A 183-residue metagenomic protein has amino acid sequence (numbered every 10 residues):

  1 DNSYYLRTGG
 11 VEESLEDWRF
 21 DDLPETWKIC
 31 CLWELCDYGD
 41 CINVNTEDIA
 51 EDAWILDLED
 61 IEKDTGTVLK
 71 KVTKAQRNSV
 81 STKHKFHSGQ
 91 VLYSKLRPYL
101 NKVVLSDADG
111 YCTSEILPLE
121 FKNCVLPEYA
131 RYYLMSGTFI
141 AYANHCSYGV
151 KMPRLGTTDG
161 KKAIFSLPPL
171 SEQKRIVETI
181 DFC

Functional and structural regions predicted by a protein language model:
D1-V11: Extended, domain-scale alpha-helical bundle/helix-rich regions
Y5, K28-T67, V72, S79-T82 (+1 more regions): Low-complexity, Lys/Gly-biased intrinsically disordered segments
V11-N43, S166, L170-V177: Non-catalytic DNA-recognition/assembly elements of restriction-modification systems
L23, L58, L105-S106, F121 (+1 more regions): Hydrophobic residues in beta-strands and at strand termini
D37, S94, M135, E178-F182: Solvent-exposed alpha-helix faces
S81-H84, S88-F139, N144, G149 (+1 more regions): A short beta-sheet element
Y129-Y133, E172, T179: Short amphipathic alpha-helical coupling segments at ligand-binding clamshell hinges and other catalytic/signaling
